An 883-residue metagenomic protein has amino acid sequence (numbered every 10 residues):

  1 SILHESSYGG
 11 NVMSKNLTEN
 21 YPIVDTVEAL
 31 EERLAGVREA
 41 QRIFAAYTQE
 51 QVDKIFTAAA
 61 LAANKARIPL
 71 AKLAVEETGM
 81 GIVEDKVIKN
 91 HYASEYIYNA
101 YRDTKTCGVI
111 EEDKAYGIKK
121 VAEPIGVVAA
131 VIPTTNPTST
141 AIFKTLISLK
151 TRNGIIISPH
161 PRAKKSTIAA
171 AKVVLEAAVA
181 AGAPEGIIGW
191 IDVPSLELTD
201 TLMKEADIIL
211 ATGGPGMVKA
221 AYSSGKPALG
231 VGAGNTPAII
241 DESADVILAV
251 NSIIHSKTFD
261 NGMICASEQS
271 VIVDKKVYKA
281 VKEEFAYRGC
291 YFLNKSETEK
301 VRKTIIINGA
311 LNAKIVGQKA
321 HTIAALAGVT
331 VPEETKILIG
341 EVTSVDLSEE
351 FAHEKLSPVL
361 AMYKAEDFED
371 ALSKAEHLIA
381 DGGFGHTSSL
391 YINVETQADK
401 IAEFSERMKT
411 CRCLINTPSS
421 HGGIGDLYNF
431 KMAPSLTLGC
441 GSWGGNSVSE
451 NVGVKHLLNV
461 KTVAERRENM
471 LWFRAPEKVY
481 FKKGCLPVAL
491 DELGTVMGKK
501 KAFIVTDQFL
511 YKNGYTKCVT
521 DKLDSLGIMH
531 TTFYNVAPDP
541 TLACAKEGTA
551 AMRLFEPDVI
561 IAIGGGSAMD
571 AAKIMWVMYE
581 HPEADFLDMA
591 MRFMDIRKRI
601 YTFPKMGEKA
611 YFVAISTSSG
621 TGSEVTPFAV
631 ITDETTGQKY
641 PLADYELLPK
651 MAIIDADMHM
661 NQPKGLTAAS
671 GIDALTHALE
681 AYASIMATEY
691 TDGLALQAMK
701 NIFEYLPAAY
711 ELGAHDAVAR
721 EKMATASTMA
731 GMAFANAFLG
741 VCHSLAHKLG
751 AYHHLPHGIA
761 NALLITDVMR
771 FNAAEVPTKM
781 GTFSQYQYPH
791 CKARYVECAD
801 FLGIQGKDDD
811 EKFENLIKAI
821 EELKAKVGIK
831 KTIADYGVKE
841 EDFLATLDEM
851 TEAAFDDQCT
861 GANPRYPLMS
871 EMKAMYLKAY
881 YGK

Functional and structural regions predicted by a protein language model:
S14-K119, Y287: N-terminal Rossmann-like NAD(P)+-binding subdomain of aldehyde/semialdehyde dehydrogenases
N16-L17, V24-T26, V218-D346, S373: ALDH superfamily catalytic-core signature
A45, V329-N469: Conserved C-terminal structural/oligomerization subdomain of aldehyde/semialdehyde dehydrogenase
K105, A170, A543-D657: Glycine/threonine-rich beta-strand-loop-alpha-helix active-site module that forms ligand/phosphate-binding
V109-L248: Rossmann-like NAD(P) dinucleotide-binding subdomain of oxidoreductase/dehydrogenase enzymes
K279, V625-A737: Carboxylate- and glycine-rich phosphate/diphosphate-binding segment that chelates Mg2+/Mn2+
M470-V559, I833-A834: ATP/NTP phosphate-donor binding region
Y752, G758-L844, G882: Gly/Pro-rich interdomain helix-loop hinge
